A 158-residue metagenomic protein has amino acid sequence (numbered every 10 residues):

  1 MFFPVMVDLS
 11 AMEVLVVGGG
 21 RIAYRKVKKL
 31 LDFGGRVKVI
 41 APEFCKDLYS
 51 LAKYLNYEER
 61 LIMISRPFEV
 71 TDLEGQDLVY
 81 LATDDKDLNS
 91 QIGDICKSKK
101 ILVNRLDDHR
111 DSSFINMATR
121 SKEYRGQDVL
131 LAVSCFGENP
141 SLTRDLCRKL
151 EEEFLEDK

Functional and structural regions predicted by a protein language model:
F2-K28, L142: Glycine-rich adenosine-cofactor-binding loop
R21-I22, D87, G137: Residue-level detector of alpha-helix initiation sites
F33-Y54: NAD(P)-binding Rossmann-fold cofactor-contacting core
V37, M63, L102-V103: Hydrophobic beta-strand scaffold residues
A41, M63-P67, D107: Short loop/edge segments at beta-strand edges and connector loops that shape dinucleotide/nucleotide cofactor-binding
Y57-E74: Glycine-rich, highly charged phosphate/nucleotide-binding loops
L78-T83, N89-I115: ADP-ribose/adenylate-binding Rossmann-like module
I115-K158: Adenosine-phosphate binding glycine-rich loop
